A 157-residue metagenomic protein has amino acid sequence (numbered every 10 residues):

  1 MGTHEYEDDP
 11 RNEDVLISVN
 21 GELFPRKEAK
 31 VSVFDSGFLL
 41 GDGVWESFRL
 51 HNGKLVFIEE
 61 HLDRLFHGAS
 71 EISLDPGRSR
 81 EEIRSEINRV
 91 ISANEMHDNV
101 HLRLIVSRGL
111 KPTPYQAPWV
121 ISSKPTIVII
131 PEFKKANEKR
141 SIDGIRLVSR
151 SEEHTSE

Functional and structural regions predicted by a protein language model:
M1-S156: Conserved alpha/beta cores of soluble small-molecule-handling proteins
